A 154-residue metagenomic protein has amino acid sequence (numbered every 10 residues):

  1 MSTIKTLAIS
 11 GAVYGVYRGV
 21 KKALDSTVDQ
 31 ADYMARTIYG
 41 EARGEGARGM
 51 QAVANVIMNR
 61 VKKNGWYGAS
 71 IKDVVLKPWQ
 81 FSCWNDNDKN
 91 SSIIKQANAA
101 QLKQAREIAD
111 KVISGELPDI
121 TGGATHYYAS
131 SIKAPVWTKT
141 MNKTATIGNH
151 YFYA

Functional and structural regions predicted by a protein language model:
S2-K22: Single-pass alpha-helical membrane anchors
D25-A154: Bacterial extracytoplasmic/cell-wall-associated proteins, especially those involved in peptidoglycan
